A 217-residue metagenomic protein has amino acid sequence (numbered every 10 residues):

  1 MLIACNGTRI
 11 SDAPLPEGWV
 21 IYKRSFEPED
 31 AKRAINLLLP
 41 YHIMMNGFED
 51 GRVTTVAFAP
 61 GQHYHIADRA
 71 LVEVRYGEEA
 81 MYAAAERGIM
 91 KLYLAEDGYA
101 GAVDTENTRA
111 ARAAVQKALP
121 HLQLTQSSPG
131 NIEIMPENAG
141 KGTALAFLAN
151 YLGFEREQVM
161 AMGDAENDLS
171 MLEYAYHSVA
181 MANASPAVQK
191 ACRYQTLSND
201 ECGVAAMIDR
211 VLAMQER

Functional and structural regions predicted by a protein language model:
M1, W19-K23, G61-A67, K141-T143 (+2 more regions): Short, hinge-like loop/turn segments at secondary-structure boundaries
M1-H63: Active-site phosphate-binding/coordination module
A4, Q126-S127, L197-S198: Conserved strand-loop elements at the edges of beta-sheets that form or border functional pockets
I10-L15, L94-A100, M214: Short regulatory "switch" loops immediately downstream of catalytic or recognition motifs within protein catalytic
L15-G18, E86-G88, S127-S128, E173 (+1 more regions): Short glycine-enriched loop/turn motifs at secondary-structure junctions
L37, A114-Q116, A187: Alpha-helical scaffold elements within enzyme catalytic domains, especially in hydrolases
Y41-M44, F48-M162: Conserved acidic, metal-coordinating active-site core of Asp-based, Mg2+-dependent phosphoryl-transfer enzymes
E133-R217: Mg2+-dependent phosphoryl-transfer enzymes with acidic/Ser/Thr/Gly-rich catalytic loops
